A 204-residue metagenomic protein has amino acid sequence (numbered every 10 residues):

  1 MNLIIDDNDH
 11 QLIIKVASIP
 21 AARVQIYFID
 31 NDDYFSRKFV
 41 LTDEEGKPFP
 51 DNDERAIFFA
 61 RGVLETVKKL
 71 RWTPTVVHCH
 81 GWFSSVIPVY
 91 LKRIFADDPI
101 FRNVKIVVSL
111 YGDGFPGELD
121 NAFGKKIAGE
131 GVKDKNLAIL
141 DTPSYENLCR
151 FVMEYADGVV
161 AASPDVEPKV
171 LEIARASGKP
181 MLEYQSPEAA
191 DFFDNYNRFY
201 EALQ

Functional and structural regions predicted by a protein language model:
M1-Q204: Catalytic cores of nucleotide-sugar-dependent glycosyltransferases that transfer UDP/GDP/TDP-activated
